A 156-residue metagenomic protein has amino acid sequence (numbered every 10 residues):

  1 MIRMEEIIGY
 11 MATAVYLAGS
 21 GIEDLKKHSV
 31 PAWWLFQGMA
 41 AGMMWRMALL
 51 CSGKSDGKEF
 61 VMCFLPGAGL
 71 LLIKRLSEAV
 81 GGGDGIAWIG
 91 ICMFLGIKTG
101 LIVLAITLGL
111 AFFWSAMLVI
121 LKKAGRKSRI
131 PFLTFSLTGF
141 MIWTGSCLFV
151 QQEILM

Functional and structural regions predicted by a protein language model:
M1-M156: A membrane-topology feature that recognizes alpha-helical transmembrane segments and their immediate juxtamembrane
